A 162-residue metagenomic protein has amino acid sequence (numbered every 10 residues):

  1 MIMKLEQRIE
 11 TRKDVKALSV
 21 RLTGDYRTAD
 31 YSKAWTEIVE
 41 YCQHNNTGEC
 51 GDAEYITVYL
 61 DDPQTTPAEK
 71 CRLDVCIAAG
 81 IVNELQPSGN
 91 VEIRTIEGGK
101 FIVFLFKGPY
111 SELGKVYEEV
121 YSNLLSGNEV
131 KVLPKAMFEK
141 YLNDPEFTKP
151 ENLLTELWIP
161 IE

Functional and structural regions predicted by a protein language model:
M1-E162: A solvent-exposed interaction/effector surface
